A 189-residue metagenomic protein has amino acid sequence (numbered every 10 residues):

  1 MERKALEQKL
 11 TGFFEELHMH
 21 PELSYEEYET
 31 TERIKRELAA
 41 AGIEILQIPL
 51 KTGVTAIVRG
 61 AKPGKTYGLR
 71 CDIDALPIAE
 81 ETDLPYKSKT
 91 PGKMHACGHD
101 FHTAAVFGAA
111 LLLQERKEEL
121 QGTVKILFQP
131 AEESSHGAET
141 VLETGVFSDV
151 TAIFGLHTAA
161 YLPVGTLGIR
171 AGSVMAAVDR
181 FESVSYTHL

Functional and structural regions predicted by a protein language model:
E2-H95, A104-F107, L111-L120: Acidic/His- and Gly-rich active-site-bordering loop/insert found across diverse amide/peptide-bond hydrolases
L46-Q47, E132, A171-A176: Short Gly/Pro-enriched turn/cap motifs at secondary-structure boundaries
I48, C97, L127-Q129: Structural motif
T55, G68-R70, K125, R180-V184: Beta-strand secondary-structure signal
F101-A171: Acidic/histidine-rich catalytic neighborhood of metal-dependent amide-processing enzymes
D149, A176-R180: Short, solvent-exposed loop/turn segments at the edges of secondary structure
T187-H188: Conserved small/polar residues in nucleotide/adenosyl-binding loops
